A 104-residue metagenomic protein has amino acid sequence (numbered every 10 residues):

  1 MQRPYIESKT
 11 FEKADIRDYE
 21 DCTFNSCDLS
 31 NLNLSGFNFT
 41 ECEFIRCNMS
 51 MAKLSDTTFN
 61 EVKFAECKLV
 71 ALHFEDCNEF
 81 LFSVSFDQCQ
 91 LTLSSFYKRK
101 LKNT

Functional and structural regions predicted by a protein language model:
M1-T104: Tandem repeat scaffolds
